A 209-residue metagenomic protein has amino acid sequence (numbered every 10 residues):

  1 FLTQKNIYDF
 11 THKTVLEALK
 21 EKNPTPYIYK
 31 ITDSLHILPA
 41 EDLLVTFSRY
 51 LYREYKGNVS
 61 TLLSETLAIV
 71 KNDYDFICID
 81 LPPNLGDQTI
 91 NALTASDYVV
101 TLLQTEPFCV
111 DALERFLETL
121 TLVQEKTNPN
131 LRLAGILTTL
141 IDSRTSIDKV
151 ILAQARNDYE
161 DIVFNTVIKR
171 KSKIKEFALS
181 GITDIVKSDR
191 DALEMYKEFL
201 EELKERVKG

Functional and structural regions predicted by a protein language model:
F1-G209: P-loop NTP-binding core
